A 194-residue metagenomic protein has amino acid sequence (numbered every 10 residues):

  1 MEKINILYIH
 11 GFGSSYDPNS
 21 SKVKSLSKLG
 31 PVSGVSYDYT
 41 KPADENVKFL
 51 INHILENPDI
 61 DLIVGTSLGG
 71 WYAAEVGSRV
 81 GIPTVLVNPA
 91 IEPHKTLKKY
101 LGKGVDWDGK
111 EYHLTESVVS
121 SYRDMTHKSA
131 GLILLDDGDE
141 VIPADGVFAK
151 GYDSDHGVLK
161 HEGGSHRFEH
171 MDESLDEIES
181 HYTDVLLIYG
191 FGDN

Functional and structural regions predicted by a protein language model:
E2-N57: Active-site catalytic motif of lipid deacylating hydrolases and related acyltransferases
Y8-F12, V64, L134-D136: Short hydrophobic segments within beta-strands
G11-F12, D38-P42, L62, D106-L114: Short, flexible loop segments at the rims of nucleotide/cofactor-binding pockets, characterized by
P31, P58-D59, G81, D155: Residue-level detector of structured alpha->beta connecting loops
L62-I63, T84: Conserved alpha/beta-hydrolase fold motif
V64-A73: Gly/Ala-rich beta-loop-alpha elbow adjacent to hydrolase catalytic centers
E75-R79: Active-site signature of alpha/beta-hydrolase-fold catalytic machinery across serine- and Asp/Cys-nucleophile hydrolases
P83-N194: The alpha/beta-hydrolase serine catalytic core
